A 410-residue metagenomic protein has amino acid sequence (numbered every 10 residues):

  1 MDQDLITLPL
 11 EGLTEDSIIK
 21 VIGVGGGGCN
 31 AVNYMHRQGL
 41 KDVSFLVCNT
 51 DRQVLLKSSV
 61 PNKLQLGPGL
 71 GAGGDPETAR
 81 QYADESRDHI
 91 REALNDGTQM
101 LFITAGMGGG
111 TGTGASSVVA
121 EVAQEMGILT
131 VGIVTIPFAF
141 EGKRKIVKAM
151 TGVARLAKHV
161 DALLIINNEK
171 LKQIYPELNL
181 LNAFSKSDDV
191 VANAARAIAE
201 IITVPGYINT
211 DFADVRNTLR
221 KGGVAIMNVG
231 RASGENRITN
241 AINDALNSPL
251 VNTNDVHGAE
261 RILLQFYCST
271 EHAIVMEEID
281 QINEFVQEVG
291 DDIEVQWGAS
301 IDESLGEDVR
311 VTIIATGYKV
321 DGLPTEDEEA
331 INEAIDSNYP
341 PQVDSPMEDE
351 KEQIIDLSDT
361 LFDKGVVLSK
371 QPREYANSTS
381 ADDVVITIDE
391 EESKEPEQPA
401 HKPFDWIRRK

Functional and structural regions predicted by a protein language model:
M1-M107, T111-A194, A213-G222, G230-N236 (+3 more regions): A cross-family phosphate/adenosyl-ligand binding-site feature
D2-T14, H257, Y267, E278-K410: Long, low-complexity intrinsically disordered linkers/tails
G27, K170-L323: Glycine-rich phosphate/diphosphate-binding loops and the adjacent beta-loop-alpha structural elements that coordinate
A115, K145, V275-E278, D327: Residues at alpha-helix caps and immediate loop-helix transition turns in enzyme cores, especially N- and C-cap
